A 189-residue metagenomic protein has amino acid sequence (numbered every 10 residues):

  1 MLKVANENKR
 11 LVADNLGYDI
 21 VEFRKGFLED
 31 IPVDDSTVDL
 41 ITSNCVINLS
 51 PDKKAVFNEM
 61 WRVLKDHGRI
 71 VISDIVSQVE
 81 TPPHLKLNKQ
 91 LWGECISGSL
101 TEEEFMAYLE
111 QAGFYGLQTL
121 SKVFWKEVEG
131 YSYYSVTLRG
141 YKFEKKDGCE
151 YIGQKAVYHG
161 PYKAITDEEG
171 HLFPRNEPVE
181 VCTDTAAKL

Functional and structural regions predicted by a protein language model:
M1-D30: Class I SAM-dependent methyltransferase SAM/SAH-binding core
E29-L40: A short acidic, Gly/Pro-enriched loop at the edge of an enzyme's catalytic core that lines a small-molecule cofactor
D39-K53: A short SAM/SAH-binding and catalytic strip from SAM-dependent methyltransferases
C45, E59-W61, L109: Class I S-adenosylmethionine-dependent transferase superfamily signal
K54-R69: A short glycine-rich, Lys/Arg-flanked "PGG" loop and its adjoining helix->strand segment in the class I
V76-I96: Short, glycine-/aromatic-enriched active-site segment of Class I SAM-dependent methyltransferases
G98-G113: Short alpha-helix
A112-L189: C-terminal lobe and adjacent flexible extensions of AdoMet/dcAdoMet transferase-like proteins
